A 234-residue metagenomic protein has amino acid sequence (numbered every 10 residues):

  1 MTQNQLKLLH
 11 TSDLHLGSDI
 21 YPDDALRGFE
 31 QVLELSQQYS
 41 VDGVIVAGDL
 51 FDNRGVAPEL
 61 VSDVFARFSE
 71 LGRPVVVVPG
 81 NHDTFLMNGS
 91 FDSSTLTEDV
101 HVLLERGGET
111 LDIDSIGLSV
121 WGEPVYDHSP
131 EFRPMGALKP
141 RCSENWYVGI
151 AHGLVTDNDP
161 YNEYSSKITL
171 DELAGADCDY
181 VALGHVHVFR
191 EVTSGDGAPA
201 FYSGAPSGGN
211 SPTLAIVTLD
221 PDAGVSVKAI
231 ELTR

Functional and structural regions predicted by a protein language model:
M1-D63, S143: N-terminal active-site segment of His-dependent metallophosphoesterases
M1-L6, E30, G136-A137, E191 (+1 more regions): A structural signal for the main folded, soluble domain(s) of proteins
N4, I116, D196, A223-V225: Residue-level signal for beta-strand positions within conserved beta-sheet cores that form or flank
T11, E123, H152, I230-L232: Generic beta-structure capping elements
G43, R54-T213, T218: His/Asp/Glu-rich metal-coordinating catalytic cores of metallo-dependent phosphodiesterases/hydrolases acting on
G208-R234: Acidic, His/Gly-rich catalytic cores of divalent-metal-dependent hydrolytic chemistry
